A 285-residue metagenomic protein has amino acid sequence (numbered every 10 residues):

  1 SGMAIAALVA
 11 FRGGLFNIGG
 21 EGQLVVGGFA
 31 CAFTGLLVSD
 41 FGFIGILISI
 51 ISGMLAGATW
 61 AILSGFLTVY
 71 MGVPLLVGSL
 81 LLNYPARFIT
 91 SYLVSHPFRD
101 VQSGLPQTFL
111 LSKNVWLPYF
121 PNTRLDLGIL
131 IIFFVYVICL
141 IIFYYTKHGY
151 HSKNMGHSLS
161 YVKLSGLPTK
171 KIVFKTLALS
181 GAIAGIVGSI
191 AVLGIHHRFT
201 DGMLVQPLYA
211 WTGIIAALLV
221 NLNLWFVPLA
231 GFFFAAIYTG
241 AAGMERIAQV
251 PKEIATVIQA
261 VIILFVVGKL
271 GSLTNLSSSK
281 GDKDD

Functional and structural regions predicted by a protein language model:
S1-A7, G28, A32-T34, M54-G57 (+6 more regions): Hydrophobic core segments of alpha-helical transmembrane domains in multi-pass membrane transport and ion-translocation
S1-L37, A58-G72, A217-L224, V261: Single transmembrane alpha-helix segments in multi-pass membrane proteins
M3, Q23, N122-F199, L224-W225: Helix-loop-helix "hairpin" substructures at the membrane interface of multi-pass membrane proteins
M3-I5, T59, S64, V69 (+3 more regions): Alpha-helical transmembrane segments in inner-membrane proteins
D40-L82: Alpha-helical transmembrane segments within multi-pass membrane transporters and channels
L75, S79-Y145: Transmembrane helix-bundle core of multi-pass membrane transporters and related energy-transducing complexes
H157, L164-K171, A241-D285: Cytosolic-side transmembrane-helix boundaries in multi-pass membrane proteins
G181-A184, I190, G194-A260: Transmembrane alpha-helical segments in multi-pass inner-membrane proteins
